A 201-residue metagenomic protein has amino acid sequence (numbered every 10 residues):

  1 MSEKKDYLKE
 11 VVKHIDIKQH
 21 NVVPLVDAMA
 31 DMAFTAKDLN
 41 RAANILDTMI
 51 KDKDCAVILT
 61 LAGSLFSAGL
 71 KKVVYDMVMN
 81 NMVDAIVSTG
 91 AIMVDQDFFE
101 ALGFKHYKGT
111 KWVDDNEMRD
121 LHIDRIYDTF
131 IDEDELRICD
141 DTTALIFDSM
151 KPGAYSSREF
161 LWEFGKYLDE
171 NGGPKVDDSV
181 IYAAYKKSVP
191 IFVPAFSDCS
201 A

Functional and structural regions predicted by a protein language model:
M1-L61, F66-A201: Conserved catalytic alpha/beta core of Sir2/sirtuin-type deacylases, generalized to analogous enzyme cores that bind
